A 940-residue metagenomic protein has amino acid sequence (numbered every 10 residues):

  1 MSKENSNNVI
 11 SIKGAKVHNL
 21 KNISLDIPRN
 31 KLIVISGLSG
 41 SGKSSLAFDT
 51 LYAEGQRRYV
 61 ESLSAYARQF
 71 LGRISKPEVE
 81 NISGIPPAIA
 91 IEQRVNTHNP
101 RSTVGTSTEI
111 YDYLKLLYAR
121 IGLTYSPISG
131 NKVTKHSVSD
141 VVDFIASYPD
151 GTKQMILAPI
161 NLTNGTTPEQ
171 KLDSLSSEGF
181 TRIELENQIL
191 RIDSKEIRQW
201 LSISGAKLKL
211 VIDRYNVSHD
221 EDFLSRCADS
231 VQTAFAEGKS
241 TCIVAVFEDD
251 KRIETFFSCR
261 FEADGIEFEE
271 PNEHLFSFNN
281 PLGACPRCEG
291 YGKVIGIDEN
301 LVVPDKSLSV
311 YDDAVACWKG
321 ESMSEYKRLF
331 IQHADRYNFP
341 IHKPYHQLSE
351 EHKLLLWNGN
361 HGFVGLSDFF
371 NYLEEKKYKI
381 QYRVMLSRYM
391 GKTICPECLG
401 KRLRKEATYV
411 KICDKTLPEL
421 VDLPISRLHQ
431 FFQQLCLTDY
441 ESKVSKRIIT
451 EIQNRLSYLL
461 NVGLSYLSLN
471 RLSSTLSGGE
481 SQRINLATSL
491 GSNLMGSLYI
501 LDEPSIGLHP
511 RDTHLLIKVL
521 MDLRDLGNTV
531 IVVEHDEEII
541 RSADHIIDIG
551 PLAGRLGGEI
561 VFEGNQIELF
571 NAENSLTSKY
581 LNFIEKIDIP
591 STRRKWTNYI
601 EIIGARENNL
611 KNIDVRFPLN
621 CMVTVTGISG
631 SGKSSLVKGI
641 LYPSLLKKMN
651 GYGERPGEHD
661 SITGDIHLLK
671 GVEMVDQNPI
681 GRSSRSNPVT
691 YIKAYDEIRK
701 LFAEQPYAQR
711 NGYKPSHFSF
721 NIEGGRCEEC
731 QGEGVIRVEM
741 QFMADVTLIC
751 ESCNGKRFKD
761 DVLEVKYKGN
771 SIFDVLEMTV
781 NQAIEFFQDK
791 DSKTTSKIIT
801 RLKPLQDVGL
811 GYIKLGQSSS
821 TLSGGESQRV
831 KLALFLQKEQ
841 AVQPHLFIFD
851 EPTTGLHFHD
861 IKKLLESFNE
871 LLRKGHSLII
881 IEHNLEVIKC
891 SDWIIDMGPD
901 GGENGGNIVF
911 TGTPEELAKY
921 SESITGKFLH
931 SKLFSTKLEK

Functional and structural regions predicted by a protein language model:
M1-K940: Conserved phosphate-binding elements of NTP-dependent enzyme cores
